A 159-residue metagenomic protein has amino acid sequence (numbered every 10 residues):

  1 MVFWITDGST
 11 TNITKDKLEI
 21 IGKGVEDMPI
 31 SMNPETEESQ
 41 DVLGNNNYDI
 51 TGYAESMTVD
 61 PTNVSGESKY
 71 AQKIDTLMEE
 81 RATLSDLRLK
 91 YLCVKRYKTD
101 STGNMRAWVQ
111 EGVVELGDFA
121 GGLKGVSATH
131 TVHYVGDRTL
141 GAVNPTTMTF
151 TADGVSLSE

Functional and structural regions predicted by a protein language model:
M1-T6, P34-E37, K69-E80, Y134: Short N-terminal helix-initiation segments at or just after the protein's N-terminus
M1-V64, V113-K124: Solvent-exposed edge beta-strands and adjacent loop segments that serve as assembly or binding interfaces
T14-L18, A82-T83, Y91, S127-T129: Structured catalytic/translocation cores of nucleotide/phosphate-coupled proteins
K23-E26, C93-L140: Short beta-strand and beta-hairpin "edge-sheet" elements
V42-E111, L140-P145: Extracellular/virion structural assembly segments
T76-A82, G112-L116, H133, F150-G154: Short, low-complexity, polar/charged sequence segments that are solvent-exposed and flexible
A142-E159: Intrinsically disordered, low-complexity terminal/linker regions enriched in Pro/Ser/Gly and acidic residues
